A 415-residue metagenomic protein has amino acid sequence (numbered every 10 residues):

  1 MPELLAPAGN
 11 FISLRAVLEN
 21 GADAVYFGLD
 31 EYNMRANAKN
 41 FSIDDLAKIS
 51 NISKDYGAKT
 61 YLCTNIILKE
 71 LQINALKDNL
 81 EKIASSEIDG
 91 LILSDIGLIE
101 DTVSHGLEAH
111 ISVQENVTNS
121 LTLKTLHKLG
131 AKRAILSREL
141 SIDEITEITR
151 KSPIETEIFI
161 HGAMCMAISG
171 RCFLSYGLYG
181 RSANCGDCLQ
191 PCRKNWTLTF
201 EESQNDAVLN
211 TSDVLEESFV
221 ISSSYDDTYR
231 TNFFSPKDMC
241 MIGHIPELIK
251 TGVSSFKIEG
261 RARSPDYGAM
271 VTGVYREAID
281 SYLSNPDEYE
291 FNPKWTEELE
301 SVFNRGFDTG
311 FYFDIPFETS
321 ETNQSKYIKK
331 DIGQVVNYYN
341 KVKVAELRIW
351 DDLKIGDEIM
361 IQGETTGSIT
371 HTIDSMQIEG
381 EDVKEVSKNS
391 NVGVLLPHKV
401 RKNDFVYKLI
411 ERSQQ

Functional and structural regions predicted by a protein language model:
M1-V117, L121, L136-E139, D143-K257 (+4 more regions): Active-site pocket-lining/capping segments in soluble small-molecule metabolic enzymes
A131: Residues lining hydrophobic/aromatic ligand-binding pockets adjacent to catalytic sites
